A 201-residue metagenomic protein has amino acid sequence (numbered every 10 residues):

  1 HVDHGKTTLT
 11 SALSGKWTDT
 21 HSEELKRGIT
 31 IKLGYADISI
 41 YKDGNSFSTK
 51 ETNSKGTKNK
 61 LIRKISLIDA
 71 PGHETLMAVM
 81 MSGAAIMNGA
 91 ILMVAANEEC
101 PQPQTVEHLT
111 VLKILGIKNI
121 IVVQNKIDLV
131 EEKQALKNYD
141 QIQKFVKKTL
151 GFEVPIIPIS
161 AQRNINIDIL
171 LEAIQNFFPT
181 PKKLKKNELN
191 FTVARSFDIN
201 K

Functional and structural regions predicted by a protein language model:
H1-A78, M87: P-loop NTPase switch module centered on the Walker A-proximal segment
D3, L9, G28, D69 (+7 more regions): Residue-level signature of catalytic and energy-coupling elements of molecular machines, predominantly ATP/GTP-dependent
L9-A12, A36, V79, Q104-V111 (+2 more regions): Alpha-helical scaffold elements adjacent to nucleotide-binding pockets in ATP/GTP-utilizing enzyme cores
S14, T18, K26, M81 (+8 more regions): Signal for well-folded cores of large energy- and translation-related assemblies
G15, K32, L136, N164 (+1 more regions): Electropositive phosphate-/nucleotide-binding environments in soluble metabolic enzymes
K60-R63, L115-G116, Q143-L150: Intrinsically disordered, low-complexity, Ser/Thr/Glu/Asp/Lys/Arg-enriched terminal regions and linkers of eukaryotic
R63-I65, A70-L76, A85-K137: Conserved Switch II/interswitch segment of TRAFAC-class P-loop GTPases
K144-K201: Conserved catalytic-core segments of large NTP-driven translation/proteostasis enzymes
